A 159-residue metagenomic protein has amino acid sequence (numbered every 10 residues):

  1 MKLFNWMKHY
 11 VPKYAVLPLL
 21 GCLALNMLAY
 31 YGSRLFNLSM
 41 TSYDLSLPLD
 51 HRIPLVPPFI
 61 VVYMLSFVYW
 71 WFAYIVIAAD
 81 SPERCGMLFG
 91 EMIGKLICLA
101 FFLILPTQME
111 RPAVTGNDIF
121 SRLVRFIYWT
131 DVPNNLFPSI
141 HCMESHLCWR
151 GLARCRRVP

Functional and structural regions predicted by a protein language model:
K2-W70, T115: N-terminal transmembrane-helix/juxtamembrane module of multi-pass inner/ER membrane proteins
F36-P48, A78-V158: Membrane-interface loops
L55, Y74-A78: Short gly/ser-rich anion-binding loops that grip negatively charged ligand groups
I60-A73, F89, L96, E144: Hydrophobic alpha-helical transmembrane segments
